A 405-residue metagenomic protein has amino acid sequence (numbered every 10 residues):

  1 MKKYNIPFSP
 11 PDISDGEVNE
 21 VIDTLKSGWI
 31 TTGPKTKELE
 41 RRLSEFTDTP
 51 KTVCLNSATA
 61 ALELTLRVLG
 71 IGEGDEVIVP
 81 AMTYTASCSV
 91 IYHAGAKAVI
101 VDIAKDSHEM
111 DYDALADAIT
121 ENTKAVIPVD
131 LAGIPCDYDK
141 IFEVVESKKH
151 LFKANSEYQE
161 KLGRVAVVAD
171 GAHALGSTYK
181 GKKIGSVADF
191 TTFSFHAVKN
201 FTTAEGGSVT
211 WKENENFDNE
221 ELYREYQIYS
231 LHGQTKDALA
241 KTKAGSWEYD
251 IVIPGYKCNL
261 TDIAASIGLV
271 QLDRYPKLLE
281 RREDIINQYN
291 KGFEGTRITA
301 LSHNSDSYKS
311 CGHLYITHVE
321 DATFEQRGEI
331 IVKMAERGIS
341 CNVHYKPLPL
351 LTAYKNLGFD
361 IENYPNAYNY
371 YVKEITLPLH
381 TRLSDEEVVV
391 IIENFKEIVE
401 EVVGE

Functional and structural regions predicted by a protein language model:
M1-W29, P34, D250-V252, P378: N-terminal "arm"/small-domain region of PLP-dependent enzymes with the aminotransferase-like
W29-E76, V90-Y92, I100, K149-K153: Phosphate-binding glycine-rich loop
K37-R41, T49-P50, A125-V129, I134 (+3 more regions): PLP-dependent aminotransferase class I/II
V53, I78, V99, A166-V168 (+3 more regions): Structural detector of well-ordered beta-strand residues that form the stable sheet scaffold of enzyme domains
R67, I71-G171, T178: PLP-dependent aminotransferase-like
S89-I91, K183, I263: Hydrophobic/aromatic ligand-binding patch that stacks against planar heteroaromatic rings of cofactors or nucleotides
N155-T202, W247-I251, T299: Conserved active-site segment immediately N-terminal to the catalytic lysine that forms the internal aldimine
H173, S186-K236, D262: Active-site PLP attachment segment
